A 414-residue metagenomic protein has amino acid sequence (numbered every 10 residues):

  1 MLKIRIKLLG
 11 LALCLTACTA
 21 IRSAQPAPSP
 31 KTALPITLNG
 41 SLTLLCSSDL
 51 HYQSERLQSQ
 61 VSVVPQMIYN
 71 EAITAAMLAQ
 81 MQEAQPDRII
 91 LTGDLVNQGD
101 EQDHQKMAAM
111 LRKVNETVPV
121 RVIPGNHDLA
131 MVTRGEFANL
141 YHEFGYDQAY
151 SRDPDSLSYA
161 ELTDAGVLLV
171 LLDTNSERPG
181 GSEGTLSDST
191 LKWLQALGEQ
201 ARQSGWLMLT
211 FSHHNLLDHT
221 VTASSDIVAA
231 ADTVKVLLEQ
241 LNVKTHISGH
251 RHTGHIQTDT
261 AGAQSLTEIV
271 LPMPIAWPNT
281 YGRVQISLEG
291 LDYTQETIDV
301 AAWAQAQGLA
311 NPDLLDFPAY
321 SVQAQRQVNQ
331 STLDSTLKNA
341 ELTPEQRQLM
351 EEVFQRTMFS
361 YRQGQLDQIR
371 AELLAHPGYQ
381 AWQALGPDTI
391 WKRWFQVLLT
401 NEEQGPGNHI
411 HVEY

Functional and structural regions predicted by a protein language model:
L2-K3, K7, C18-L34, Q305-Y414: Non-catalytic terminal accessory segments
A20-H104: N-terminal active-site segment of His-dependent metallophosphoesterases
P26-I36, E101, Q105-W193, G262-T267 (+2 more regions): Extended active-site neighborhood of metal-dependent phosphoesterases/phosphodiesterases
S41-L57, G166-S176, L209-F211, S265-M273 (+1 more regions): Active-site-proximal beta-strand elements of phosphoester/diester hydrolases
S48-I73, G135-R152, E177-D188, H219-T220 (+1 more regions): Acidic/histidine-rich helix-loop elements that form or flank divalent-metal/phosphate-binding sites at the catalytic
Q53-R56, N97-D100, N126-T133, E177-G180 (+3 more regions): Active-site environment of divalent metal-dependent phosphoester hydrolases
Q66, T253-R356: Active-site/pore-lining binding-face segments in mid-to-C-terminal subdomains
M81-D87, L168, S182-T267, S335-T336 (+3 more regions): His/acidic metal-ligating clusters that form di-metal
